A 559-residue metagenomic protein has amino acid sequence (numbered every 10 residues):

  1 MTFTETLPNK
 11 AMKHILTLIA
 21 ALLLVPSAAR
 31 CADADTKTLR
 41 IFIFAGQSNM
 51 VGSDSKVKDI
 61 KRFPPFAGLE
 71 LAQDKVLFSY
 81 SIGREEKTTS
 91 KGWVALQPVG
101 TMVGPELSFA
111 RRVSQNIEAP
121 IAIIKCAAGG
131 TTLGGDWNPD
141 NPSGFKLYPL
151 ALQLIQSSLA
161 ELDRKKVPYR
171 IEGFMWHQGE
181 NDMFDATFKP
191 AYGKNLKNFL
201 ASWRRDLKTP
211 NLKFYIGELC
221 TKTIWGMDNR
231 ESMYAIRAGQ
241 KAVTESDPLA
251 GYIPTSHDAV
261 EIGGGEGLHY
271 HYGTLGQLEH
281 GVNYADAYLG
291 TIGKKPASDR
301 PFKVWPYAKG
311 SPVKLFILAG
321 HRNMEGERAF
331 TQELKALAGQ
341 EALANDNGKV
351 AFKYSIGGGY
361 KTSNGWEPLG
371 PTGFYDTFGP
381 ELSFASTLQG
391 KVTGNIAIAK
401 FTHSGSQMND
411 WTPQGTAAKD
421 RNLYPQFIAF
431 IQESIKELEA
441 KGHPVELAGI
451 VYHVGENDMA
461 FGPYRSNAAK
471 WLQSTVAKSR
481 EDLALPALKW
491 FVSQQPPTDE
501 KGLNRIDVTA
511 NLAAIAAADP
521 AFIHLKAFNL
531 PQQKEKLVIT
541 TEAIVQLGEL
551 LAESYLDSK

Functional and structural regions predicted by a protein language model:
M1-I15: Positively charged n-region of N-terminal signal peptides that target proteins for export
T2, R30-A32: Exposed, low-complexity/repetitive linear segments and helix-based recognition motifs, biased toward charged/polar
M12, S27-A28: Interdomain "switch/hinge" adjacent to the Bergerat
T17-P26: Bacterial N-terminal signal peptides
A32-K559: Cell-envelope and extracellular/periplasmic
